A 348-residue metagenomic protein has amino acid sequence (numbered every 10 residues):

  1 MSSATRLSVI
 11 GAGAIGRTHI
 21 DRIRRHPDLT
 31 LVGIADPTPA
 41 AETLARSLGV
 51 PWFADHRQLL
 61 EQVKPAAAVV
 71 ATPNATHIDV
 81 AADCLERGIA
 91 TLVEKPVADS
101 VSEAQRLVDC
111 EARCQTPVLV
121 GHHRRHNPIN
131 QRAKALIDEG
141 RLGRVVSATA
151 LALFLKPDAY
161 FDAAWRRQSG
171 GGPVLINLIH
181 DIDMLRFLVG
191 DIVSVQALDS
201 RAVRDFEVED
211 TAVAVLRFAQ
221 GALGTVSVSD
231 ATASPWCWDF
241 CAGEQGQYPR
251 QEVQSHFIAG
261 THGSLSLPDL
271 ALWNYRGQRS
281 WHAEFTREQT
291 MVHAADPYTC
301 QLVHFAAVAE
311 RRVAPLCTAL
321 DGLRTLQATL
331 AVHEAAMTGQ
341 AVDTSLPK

Functional and structural regions predicted by a protein language model:
M1, A67-V69, A135, L267-P268 (+1 more regions): C-terminal helix-rich "cap/oligomerization" subdomain common to oxidoreductases
M1-L48: N-terminal Rossmann-like dinucleotide-binding module
H19, P37, V50-C110: Beta-loop-alpha module in the N-terminal Rossmann-like domain of NAD(P)-dependent dehydrogenases, especially those
T43-V50, C110-C114: Short, conserved SAM-binding/catalytic segment of Class I S-adenosyl-L-methionine-dependent methyltransferases
A54, V93, V118-V120, T149 (+2 more regions): Hydrophobic residues in well-ordered beta-strands that form the structural core
P117, R124-L216, G339: Predominantly a Rossmann-like dinucleotide-binding segment in NAD(P)-dependent oxidoreductases
D205-E209, A219-C300: NAD(P)-dinucleotide binding in Rossmann-like oxidoreductases
